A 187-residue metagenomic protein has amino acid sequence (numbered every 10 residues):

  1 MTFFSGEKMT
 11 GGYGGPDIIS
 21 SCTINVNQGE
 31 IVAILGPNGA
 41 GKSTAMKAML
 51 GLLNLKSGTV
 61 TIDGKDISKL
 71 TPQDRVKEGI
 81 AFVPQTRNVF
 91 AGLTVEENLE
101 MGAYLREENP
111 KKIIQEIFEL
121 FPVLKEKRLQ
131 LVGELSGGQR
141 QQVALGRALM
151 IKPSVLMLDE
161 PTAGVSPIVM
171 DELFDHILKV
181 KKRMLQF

Functional and structural regions predicted by a protein language model:
T2-F187: Glycine-rich phosphate-binding loops of nucleotide-dependent enzymes
